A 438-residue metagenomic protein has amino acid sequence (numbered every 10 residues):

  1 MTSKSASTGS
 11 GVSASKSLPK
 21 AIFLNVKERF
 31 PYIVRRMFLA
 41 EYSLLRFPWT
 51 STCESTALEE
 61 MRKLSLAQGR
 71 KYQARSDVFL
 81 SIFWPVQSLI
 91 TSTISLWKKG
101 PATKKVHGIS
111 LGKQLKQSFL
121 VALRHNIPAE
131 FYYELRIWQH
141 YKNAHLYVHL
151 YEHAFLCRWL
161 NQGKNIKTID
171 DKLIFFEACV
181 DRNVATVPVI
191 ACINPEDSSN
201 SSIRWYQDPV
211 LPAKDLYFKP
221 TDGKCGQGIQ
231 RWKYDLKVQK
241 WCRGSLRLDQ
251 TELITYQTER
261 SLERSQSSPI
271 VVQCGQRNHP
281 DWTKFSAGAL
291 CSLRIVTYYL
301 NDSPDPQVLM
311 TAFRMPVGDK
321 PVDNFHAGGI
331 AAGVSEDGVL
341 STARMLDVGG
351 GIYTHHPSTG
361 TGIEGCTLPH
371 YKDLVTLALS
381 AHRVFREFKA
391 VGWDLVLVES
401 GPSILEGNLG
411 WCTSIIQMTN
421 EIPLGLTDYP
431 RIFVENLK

Functional and structural regions predicted by a protein language model:
M1-S81: Intrinsically disordered, low-structural-confidence terminal and linker regions
S3, A14-A21, G351-L379, R383-A390 (+1 more regions): C-terminal active-site "lid" helix and adjoining low-complexity regulatory extension at the edge of ATP-using catalytic
R70-P209, G223-K224, A378: Conserved N-proximal alpha/beta basic substrate-recognition cap immediately N-terminal to, or forming the N-lobe
I166-L293, Y298, D302: Active-site nucleotide/adenylate-binding loops and adjacent lid/helix of ATP-dependent enzymes
L216, Q307-L309, S403-L405: Protein kinase-like catalytic core scaffold
G226, S292, R314-K320, N408-N420: Glycine-rich phosphate/pyrophosphate-binding beta-alpha loops
K240-R243, P306, L340, P402: Tryptophan-centered short beta-strand motifs
S261-G288, S292, V296-V398: A long amphipathic alpha-helix within ATP-dependent nucleotide-binding catalytic cores
